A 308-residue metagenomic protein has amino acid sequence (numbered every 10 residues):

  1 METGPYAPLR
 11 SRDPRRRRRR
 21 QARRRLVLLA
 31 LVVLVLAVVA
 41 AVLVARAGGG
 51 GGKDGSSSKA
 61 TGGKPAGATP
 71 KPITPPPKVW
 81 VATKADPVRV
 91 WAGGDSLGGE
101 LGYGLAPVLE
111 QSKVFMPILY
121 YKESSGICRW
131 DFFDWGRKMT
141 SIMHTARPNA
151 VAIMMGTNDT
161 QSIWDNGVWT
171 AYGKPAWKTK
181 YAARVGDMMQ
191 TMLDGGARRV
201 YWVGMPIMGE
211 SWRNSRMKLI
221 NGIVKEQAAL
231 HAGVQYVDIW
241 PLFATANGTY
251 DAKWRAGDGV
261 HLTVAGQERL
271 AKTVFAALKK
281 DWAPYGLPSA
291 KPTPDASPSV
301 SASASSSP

Functional and structural regions predicted by a protein language model:
M1-W91, D281-P308: N-terminal secretory targeting modules
P75, F133-T145, A182-T191: Alpha-helical scaffolding within the catalytic cores of extracellular/periplasmic polymer-degrading hydrolases
W80-A176: Conserved SGNH/GDSL esterase-like catalytic core that processes O-acyl groups on lipids and polysaccharides
V90, G94-G102, F132, H144 (+4 more regions): Solvent-exposed, acidic/flexible segments
G93-S96, Y120-E123, I153-N158, A197 (+3 more regions): Active-site-proximal beta-strand/loop segments in catalytic clefts of secreted hydrolases
A106, E110, V114, H144-R147 (+4 more regions): Sec-exported extracytoplasmic/periplasmic mature domains
M154-T160, W164, M188-I220: Active-site segments of SGNH/GDSL-like serine hydrolases that catalyze O-acetyl group transfer/hydrolysis on lipids
P206-P308: Catalytic His-Asp segment of secreted/periplasmic serine-dependent ester chemistry enzymes
